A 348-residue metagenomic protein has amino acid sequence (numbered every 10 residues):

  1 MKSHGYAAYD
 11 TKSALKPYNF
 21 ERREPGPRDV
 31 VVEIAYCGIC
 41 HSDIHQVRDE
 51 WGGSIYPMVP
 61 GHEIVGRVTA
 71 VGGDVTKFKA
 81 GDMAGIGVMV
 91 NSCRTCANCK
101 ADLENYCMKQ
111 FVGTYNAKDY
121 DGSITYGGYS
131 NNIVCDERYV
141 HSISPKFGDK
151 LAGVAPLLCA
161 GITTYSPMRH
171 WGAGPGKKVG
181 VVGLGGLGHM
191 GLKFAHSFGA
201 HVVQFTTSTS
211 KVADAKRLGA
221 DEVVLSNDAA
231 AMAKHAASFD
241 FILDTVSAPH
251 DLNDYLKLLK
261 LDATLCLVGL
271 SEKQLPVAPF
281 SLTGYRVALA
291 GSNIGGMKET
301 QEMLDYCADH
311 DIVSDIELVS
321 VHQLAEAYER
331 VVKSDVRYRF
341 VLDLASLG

Functional and structural regions predicted by a protein language model:
S3, S197, M297-G348: C-terminal hydrophobic helical "lid"/dimerization subdomain of Rossmann-like NAD(P)H-dependent oxidoreductases
E21-C37, E50-K100, Y126, S144-F147: Glycine-rich beta-strand-centered segment in the early N-terminal region that forms part of a ligand/cofactor-binding
T69, V203, C266: Conserved beta-strand positions in the Rossmann-like core of class I SAM-dependent methyltransferases
C93-V182: NAD(P)H dinucleotide-binding glycine-rich loop of Rossmann-like/cofactor-binding domains, especially the beta1-alpha1
A160, G183-L187, L270: Glycine-rich Rossmann-fold phosphate-binding loop(s) that bind the pyrophosphate of adenine dinucleotide cofactors
P175-L184, H196-D254: Adenosine-nucleotide cofactor-binding segment
L259-K260: Helix-to-beta-strand junctions that scaffold the AdoMet/dcAdoMet cofactor pocket in Class I SAM-dependent enzymes
T264-C266, V277-E317: Rossmann-fold dehydrogenase core element
